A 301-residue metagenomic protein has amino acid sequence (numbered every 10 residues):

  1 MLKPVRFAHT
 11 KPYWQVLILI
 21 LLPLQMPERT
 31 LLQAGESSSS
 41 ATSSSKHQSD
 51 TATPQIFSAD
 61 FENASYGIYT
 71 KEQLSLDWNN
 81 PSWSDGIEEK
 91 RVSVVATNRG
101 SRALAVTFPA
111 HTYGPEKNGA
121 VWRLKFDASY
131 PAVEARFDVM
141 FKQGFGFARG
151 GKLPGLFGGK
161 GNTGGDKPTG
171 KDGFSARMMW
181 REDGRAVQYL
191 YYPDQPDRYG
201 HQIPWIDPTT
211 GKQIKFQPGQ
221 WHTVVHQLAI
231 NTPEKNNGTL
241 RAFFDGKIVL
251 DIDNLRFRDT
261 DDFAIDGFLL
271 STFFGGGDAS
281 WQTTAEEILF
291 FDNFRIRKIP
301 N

Functional and structural regions predicted by a protein language model:
M1-T10: N-terminal secretory signal peptides that target proteins for export/translocation
R6, L17-L19, S93: N-terminal non-cleavable signal-anchor helices
Q15-Q25: Bacterial N-terminal signal peptides
P27-R29: Membrane-interface motif at the C-terminal end of an N-terminal transmembrane signal
L31, G35-N301: Low-complexity, Ser/Thr/Pro/Gly-rich disordered linker/stalk regions
